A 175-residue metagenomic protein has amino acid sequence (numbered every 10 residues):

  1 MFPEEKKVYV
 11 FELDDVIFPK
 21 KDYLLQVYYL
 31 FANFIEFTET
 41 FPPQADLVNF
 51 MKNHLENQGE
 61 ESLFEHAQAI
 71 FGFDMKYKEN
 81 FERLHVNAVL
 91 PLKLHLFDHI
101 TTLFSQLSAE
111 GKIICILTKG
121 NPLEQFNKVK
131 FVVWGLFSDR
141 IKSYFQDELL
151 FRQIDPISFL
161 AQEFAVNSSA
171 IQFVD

Functional and structural regions predicted by a protein language model:
M1-A45: Active-site neighborhood of HAD-like aspartate-dependent phosphohydrolases
F2-E5, A109-K112, F164-S169: Glycine-rich phosphate-binding loop signature in dinucleotide/nucleotide-binding domains
L25, Y29, E61, E65 (+1 more regions): Short, surface-exposed alpha-helical segments at coil->helix boundaries
E36-F50, G72-R83, L136-I141, S168: Short, surface-exposed acidic
M51-A88: A metal-dependent, Asp-based hydrolase signature
N87-I116, I154: Short, acidic loop-to-helix structural element flanking the phosphoryl-transfer center in phosphate-processing enzymes
N121-Q172: Substrate-recognition "cap/lid" segment bordering the active-site pocket of phosphatases
